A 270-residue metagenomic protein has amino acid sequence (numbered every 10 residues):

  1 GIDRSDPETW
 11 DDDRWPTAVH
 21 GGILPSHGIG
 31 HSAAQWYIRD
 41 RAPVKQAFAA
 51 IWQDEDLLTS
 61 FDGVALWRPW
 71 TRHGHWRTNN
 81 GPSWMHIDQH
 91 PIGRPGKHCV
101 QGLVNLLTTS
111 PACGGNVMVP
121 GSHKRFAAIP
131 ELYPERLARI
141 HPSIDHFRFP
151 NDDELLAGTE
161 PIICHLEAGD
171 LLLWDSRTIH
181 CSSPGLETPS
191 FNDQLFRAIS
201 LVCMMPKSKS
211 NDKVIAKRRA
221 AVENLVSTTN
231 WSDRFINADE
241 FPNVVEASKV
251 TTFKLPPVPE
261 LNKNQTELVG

Functional and structural regions predicted by a protein language model:
G1-I92: Non-heme Fe(II)-dependent double-stranded beta-helix
H31-Y37, D88-H90, P150-I163, S182-E187: Active-site rim elements
A49-L58, I92-K97, N105-C113, R125: Secondary-structure boundary elements
Q53, H86-C99, T159-E160, L166 (+1 more regions): A short beta-loop-beta micro-motif enriched in histidine and acidic residues
D62-V64, G102-V104, S200-M204: A structural signal for short, well-ordered beta-strand segments
R68, I87-Q89, V100-T108, M118-P120: Short, structured patches in soluble enzyme cores that scaffold and shape functional sites
G96-C99, T109-C181: Double-stranded beta-helix
E131-P134, A168-L173, R177-G270: Non-heme Fe(II)/2-oxoglutarate
